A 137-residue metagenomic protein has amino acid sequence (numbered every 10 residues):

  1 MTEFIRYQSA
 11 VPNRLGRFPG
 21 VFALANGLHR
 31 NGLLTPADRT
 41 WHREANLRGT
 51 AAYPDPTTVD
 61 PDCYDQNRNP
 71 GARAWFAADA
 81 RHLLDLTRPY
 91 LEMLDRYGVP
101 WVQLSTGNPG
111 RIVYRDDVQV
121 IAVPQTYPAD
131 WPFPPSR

Functional and structural regions predicted by a protein language model:
M1-A77: Long, contiguous N-terminal structural blocks used for assembly/anchoring
E92-R137: Acidic, proline/glycine-rich low-complexity IDRs
